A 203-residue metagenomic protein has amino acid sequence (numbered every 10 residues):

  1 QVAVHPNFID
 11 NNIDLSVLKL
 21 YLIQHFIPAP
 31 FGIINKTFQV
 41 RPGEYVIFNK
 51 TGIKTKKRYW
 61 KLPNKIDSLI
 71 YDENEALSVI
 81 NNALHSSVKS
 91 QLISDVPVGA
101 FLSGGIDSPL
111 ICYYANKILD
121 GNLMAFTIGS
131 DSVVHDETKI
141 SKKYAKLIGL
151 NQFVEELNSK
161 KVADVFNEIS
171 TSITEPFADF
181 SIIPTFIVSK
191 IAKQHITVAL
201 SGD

Functional and structural regions predicted by a protein language model:
Q1-I173, T185, S189: Cysteine-centered catalytic environments shared across enzyme families
D72-N74, S181, T197: Short, charged/polar low-complexity linear motifs in solvent-exposed/disordered segments
I93, P97, D179, V198-S201: Intrinsically disordered or highly flexible coil/loop and linker segments, enriched in small and charged/polar residues
T127, S181, D203: Glycine-rich, histidine-containing beta strand-loop boundary motifs that form or position
F177-P184: Catalytic subdomain that performs nucleotidyl-dependent activation
I187-D203: Active-site adenylate/phosphate-handling loop in enzymes that bind or generate adenylated species
